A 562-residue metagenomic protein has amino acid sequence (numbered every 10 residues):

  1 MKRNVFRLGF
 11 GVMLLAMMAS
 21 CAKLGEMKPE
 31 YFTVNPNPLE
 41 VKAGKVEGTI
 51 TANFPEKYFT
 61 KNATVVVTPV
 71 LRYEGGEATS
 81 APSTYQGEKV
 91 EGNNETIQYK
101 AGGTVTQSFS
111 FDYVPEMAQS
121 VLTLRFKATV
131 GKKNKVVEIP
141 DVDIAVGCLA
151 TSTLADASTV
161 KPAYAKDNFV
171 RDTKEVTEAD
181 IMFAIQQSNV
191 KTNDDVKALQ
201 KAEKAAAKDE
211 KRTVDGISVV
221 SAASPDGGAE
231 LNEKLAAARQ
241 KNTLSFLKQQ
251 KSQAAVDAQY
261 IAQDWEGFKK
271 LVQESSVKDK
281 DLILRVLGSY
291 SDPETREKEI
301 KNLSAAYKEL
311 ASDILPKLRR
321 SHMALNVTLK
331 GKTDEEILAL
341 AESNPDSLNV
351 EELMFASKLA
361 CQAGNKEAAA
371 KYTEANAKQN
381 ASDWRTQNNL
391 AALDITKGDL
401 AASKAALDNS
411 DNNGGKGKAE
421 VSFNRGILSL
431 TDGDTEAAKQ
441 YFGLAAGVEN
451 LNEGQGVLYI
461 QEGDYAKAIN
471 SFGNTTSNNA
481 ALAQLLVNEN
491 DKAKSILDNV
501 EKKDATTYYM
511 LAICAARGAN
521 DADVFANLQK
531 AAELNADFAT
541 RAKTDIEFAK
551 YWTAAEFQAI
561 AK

Functional and structural regions predicted by a protein language model:
K2-Y508, A515, A519-K530, A536 (+3 more regions): N-terminal targeting segments with Sec-dependent signals, encompassing both cleavable signal peptides and non-cleavable
K543-T544, T553: Phosphate-coordinating loops and pocket residues in cytosolic domains that bind phosphorylated ligands
